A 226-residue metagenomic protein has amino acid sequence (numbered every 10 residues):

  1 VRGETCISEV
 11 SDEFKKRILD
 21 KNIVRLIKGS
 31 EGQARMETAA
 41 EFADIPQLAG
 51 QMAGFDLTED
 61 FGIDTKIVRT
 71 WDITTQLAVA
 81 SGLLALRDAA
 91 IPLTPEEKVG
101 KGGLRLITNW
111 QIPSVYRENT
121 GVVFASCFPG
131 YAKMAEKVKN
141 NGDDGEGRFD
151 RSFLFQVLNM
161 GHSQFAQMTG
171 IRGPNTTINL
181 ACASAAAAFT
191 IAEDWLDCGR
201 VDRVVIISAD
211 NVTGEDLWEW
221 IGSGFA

Functional and structural regions predicted by a protein language model:
V1-S152, L158-G173, D194, A209 (+2 more regions): Conserved "HGTGT" condensation-loop signature of ketosynthase/thiolase-family condensing enzymes that catalyze
A85, A188-F189: Active-site alpha-helical elements of protease catalytic centers
P174-N179: Short loop-beta-helix segment that forms the pyridoxal 5′-phosphate
A185: Short conserved active-site loop signatures built around small residues
L196-C198: Basic phosphate/pyrophosphate-binding loop/patch that engages nucleotide-derived ligands
R200-D202: Short, high-confidence coil segments that cap the C-terminus of an alpha-helix and link into the following beta-strand
